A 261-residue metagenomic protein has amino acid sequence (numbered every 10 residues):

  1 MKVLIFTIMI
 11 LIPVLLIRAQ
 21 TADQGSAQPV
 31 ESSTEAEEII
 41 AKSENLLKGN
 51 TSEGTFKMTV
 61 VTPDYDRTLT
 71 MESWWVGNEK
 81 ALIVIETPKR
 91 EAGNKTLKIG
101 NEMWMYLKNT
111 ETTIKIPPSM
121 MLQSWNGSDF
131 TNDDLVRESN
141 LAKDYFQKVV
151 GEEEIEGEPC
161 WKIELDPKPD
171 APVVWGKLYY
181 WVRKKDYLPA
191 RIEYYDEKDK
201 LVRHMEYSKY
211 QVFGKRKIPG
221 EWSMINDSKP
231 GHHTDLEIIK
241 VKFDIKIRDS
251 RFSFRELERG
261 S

Functional and structural regions predicted by a protein language model:
I5-V14: Bacterial N-terminal signal peptides
I17-T21, A27: Boundary at the C-terminal end of the N-terminal hydrophobic targeting segment
G25-A36: N-terminal low-complexity, Pro/Thr/Ser-rich intrinsically disordered segments that act as propeptides or flexible
E35-N109: N-terminal mature ectodomain segment of secretory-pathway/periplasmic proteins
T59, V76-N78, E86-P88, N101-E102 (+8 more regions): Solvent-exposed coil/turn segments that connect beta secondary-structure elements in extracytoplasmic/periplasmic
L107-R137: Acidic/charged, solvent-exposed loop-and-adjacent secondary-structure segments enriched in E/D, K/R, S/T, and G/P
T112, V136, E156-F254: Gly/Pro-enriched, hydrophobic low-complexity segments that function as extracytoplasmic propeptides/linkers
S128-D166: Short, conserved active-site entrance elements at the starts or edges of catalytic domains
